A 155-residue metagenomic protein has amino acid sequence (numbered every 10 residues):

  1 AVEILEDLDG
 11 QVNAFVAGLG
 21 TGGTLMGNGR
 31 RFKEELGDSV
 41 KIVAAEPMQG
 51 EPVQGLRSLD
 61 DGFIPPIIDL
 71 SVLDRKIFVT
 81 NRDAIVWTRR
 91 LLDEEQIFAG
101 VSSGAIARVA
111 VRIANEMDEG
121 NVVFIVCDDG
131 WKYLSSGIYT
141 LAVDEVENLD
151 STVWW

Functional and structural regions predicted by a protein language model:
A1-V2, R82-I85, A107: Short, well-ordered alpha-helical scaffold segments within catalytic/effector domains
A1-V40, N115: Glycine-rich ThDP/TPP pyrophosphate-binding loop and its adjacent helix/strand module within ThDP-dependent enzymes
Q11, F32-V101, E116, G137-W155: Active-site/ligand-binding loops adjacent to catalytic centers
N13-A14, N121-V123: Short SAM/SAH-binding signature in class I
G18-G29, S102-A110, Y133: Short glycine/serine/threonine-rich phosphate/pyrophosphate-binding segments that cradle anionic phosphate groups
G20-G23, E46-E51, D60, A105 (+1 more regions): Glycine-rich beta-alpha junction loops
F98-V101, A105-N121: Structural signature of the thiamine diphosphate
F124-Y133, Y139-L141: A short, charged, Gly/Pro-tolerant segment at domain boundaries
